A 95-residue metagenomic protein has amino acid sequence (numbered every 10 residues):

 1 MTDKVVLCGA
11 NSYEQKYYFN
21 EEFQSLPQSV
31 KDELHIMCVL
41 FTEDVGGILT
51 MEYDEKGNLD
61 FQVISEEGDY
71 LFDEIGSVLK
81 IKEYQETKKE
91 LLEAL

Functional and structural regions predicted by a protein language model:
M1-D44: Negatively charged, low-complexity tracts enriched in Asp/Glu with abundant Ser/Thr
E43-A94: Amphipathic protein-protein interaction modules
